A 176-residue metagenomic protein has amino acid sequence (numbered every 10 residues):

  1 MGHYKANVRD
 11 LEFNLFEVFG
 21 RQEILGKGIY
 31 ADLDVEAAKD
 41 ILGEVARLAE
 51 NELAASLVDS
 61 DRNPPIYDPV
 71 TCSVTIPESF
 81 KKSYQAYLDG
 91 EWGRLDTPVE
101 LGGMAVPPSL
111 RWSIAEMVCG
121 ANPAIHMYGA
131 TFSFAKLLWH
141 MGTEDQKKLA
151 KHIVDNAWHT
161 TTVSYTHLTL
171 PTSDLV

Functional and structural regions predicted by a protein language model:
M1-I125: Amphipathic, small/basic residue-rich leader segments at the start of a protein or domain
T97-E100, A130, Y165: An acidic- and aromatic-residue-enriched active-site/binding cleft used to recognize and process polar
H126-E144: N-terminal glycine-rich flavin-associated loop
T131-A135, D155, L168: A glycine-rich phosphate-binding loop feature that marks nucleotide/adenosyl-phosphate handling sites
H152: Conserved catalytic alpha/beta cores of large enzymes that bind or transform nucleotide phosphates and polynucleotides
N156-S164: A short, Trp-centered hydrophobic/proline-enriched beta-strand micro-motif
T166-T172: Conserved small/polar residues in nucleotide/adenosyl-binding loops
D174-V176: Acidic, Ala/Val/Gly-enriched low-complexity intrinsically disordered segments
